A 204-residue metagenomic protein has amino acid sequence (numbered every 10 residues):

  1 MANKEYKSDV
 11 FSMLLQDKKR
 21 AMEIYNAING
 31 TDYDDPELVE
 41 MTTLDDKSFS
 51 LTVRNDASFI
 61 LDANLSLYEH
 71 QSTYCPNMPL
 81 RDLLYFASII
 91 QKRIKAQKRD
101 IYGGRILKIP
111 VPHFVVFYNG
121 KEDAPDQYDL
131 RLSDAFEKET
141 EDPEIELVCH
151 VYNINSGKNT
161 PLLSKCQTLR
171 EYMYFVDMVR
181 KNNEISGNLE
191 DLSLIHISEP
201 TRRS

Functional and structural regions predicted by a protein language model:
M1-L194, S198, R202: Elongated, amphipathic alpha-helical interaction scaffolds
